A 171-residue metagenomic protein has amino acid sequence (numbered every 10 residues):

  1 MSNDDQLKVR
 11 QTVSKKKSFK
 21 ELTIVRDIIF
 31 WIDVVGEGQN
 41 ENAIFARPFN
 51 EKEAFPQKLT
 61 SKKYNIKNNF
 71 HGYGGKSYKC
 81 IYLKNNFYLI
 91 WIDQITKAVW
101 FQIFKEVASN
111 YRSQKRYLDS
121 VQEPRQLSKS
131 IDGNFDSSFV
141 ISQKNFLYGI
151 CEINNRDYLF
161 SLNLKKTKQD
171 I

Functional and structural regions predicted by a protein language model:
M1-S18, R47-G74, Q102-S138, L162-I171: Multi-bladed beta-propeller domains
K15-K17, L22-I24, E37-Q39: Short, surface-exposed loop/turn motifs at beta-strand boundaries within globular domains
K20-I24, G74-C80, D136-S142: Beta-rich, blade/repeat-based domains predominating in secreted/periplasmic proteins but also intracellular
R26, F30-E37, R47-F49, K79-T96 (+6 more regions): Beta-strand C-termini and the immediately following turn/loop, strongest in propeller blades
